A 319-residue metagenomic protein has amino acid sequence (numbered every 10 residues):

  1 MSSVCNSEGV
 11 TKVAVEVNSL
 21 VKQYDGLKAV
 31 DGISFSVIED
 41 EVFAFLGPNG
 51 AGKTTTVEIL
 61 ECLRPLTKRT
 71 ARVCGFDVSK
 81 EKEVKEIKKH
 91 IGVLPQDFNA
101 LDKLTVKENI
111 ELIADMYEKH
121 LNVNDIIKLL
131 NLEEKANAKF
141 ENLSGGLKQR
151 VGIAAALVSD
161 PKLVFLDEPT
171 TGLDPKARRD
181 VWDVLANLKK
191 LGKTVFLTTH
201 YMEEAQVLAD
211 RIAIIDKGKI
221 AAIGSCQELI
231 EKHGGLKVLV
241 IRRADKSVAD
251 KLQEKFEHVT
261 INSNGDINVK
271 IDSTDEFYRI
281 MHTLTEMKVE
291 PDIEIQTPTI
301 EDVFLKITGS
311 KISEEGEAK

Functional and structural regions predicted by a protein language model:
S3-E8, D272-K319: C-terminal coupling/interaction segments
A14-V15, K22-K217, A222: ABC transporter nucleotide-binding domains
N18, N262, E294-Q296: Solvent-exposed beta-strand sheet faces enriched in polar/charged residues
T70, V238, D292-E294: Residues at or immediately flanking beta-strands
K88, I127, I230, F304-L305: Conserved protein kinase catalytic domain
E111, E203, Q227, H282 (+1 more regions): Active-site phosphate/pyrophosphate- and oxyanion-stabilizing loops and adjacent acidic/basic residues in soluble
W182-D272: ABC transporter nucleotide-binding domain
